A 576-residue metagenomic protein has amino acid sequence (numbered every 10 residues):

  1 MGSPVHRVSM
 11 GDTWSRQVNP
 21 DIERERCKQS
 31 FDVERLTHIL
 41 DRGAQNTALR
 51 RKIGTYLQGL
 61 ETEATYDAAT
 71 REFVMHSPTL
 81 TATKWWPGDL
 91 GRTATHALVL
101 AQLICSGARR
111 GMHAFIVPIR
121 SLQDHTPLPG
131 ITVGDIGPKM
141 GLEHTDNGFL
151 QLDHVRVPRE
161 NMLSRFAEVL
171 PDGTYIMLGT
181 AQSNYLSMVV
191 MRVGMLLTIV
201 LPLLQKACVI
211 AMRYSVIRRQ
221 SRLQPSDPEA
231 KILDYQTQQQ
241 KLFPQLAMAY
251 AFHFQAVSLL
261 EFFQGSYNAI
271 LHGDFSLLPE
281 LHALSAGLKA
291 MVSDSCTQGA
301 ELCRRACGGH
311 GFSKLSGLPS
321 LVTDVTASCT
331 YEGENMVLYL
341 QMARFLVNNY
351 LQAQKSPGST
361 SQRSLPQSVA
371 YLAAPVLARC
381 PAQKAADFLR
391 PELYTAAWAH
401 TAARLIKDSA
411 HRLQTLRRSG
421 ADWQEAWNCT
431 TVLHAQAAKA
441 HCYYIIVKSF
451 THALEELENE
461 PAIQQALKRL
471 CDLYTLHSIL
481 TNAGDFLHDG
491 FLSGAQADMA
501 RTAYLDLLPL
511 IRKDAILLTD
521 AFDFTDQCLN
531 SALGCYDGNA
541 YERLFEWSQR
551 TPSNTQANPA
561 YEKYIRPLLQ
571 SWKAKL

Functional and structural regions predicted by a protein language model:
M1-L576: Flavin-dependent oxidoreductase catalytic core characteristic of acyl-CoA dehydrogenase/oxidase-like enzymes
